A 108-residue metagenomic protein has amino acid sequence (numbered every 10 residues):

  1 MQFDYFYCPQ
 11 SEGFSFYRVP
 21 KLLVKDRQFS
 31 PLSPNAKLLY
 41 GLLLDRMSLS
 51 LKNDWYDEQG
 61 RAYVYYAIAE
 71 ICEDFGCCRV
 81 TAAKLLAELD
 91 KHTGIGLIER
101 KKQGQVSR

Functional and structural regions predicted by a protein language model:
M1-A69: Short recognition helix of helix-turn-helix/winged-helix DNA-binding domains
M47-R108: Winged helix-turn-helix DNA-binding recognition segment
